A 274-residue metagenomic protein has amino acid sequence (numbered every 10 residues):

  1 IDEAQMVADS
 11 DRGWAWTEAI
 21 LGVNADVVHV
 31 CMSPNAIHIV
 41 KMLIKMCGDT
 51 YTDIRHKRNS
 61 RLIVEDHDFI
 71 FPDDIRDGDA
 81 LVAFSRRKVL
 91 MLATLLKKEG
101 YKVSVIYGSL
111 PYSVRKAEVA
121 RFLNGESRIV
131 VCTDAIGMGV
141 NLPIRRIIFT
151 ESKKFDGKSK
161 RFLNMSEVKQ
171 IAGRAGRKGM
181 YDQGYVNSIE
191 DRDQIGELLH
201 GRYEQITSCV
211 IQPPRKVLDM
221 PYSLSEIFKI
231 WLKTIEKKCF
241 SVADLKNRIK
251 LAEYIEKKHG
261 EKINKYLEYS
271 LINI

Functional and structural regions predicted by a protein language model:
I1, F122-L142: Conserved two-lobed SF2 helicase motor
D2-A4, E151: Walker B catalytic acidic pair
Q5-R61: Post-DEXD/H (motif II) to motif III coupling segment of the RecA-like Helicase ATP-binding lobe
D11-V23, I54-K97: Conserved interdomain hinge at the start of the Helicase C-terminal
D26-I37, G125, I129, L142-E204: Conserved segment of the helicase C-terminal RecA-like domain
V28-M32, I37, P72-E99, V103-Y107 (+3 more regions): Conserved strand-helix element at the start of the C-terminal RecA-like helicase core
K57-R61, S85-R87, S104-A117, T133-G137: Conserved helicase motor
A175-R177, Q183-I274: C-terminal helicase lobe and adjacent C-terminal extensions/tails of nucleic-acid helicase motors
